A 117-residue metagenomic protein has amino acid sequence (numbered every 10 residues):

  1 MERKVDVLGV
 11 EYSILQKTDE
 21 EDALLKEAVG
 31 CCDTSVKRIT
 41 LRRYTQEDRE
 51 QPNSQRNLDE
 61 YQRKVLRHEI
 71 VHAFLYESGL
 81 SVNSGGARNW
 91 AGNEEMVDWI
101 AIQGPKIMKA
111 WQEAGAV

Functional and structural regions predicted by a protein language model:
M1-N57, E77-V117: Metalloprotease/metallohydrolase-associated module, dominated by Zn2+-dependent proteases
D59, R63, R67, N93: Hydrophobic (often cysteine-bearing) scaffold residues that line and stabilize catalytic clefts of nucleotide/cofactor
K64-Y76: Active-site recognition of the HExxH zinc-binding catalytic motif
